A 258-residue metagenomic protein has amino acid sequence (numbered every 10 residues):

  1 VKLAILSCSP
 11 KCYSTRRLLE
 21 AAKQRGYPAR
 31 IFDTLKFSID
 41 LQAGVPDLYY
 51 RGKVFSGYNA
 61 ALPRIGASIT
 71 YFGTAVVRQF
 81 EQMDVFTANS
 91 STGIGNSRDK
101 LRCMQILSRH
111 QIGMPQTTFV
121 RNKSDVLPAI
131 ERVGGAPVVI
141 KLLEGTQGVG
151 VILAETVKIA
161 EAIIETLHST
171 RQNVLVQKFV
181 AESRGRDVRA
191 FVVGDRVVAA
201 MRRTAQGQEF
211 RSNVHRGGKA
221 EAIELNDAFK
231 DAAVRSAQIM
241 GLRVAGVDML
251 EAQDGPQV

Functional and structural regions predicted by a protein language model:
V1-K23, A29, D40, Y49-S56 (+4 more regions): Active-site nucleotide/adenylate-binding loops and adjacent lid/helix of ATP-dependent enzymes
T34-K36, T92-I94, T204-A205: Short, acidic/turn-prone active-site loops that include or flank metal/cofactor- and phosphate-binding residues
L35-G57, A67-Y71: Glycine-rich, highly charged phosphate/nucleotide-binding loops
L62-P63: Redox-cofactor binding/interface segments in oxidoreductases and associated redox assembly factors
T70-F80: Extended catalytic core of nucleotide-activated donor transferases of GT-like folds
E81, F119, V192-V193, E251: Generic beta-strand structural signal
V151-M240: Phosphate-binding site of ATP-dependent enzymes
A237-V258: Conserved metal-phosphate-binding beta-hairpin within the catalytic cores of diverse ATP-dependent phosphoryl-transfer
